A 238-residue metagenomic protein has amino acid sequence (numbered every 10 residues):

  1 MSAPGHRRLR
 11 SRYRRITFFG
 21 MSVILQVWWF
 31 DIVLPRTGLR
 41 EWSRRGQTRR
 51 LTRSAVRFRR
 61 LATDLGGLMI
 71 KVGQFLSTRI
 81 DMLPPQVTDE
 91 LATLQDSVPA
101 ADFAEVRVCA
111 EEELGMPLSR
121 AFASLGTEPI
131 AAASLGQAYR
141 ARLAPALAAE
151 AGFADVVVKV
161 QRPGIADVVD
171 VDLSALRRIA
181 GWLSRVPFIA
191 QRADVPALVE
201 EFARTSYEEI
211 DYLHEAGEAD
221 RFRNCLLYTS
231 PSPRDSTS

Functional and structural regions predicted by a protein language model:
M1-Q137, L147, L173-A197: N-terminal accessory/targeting segments that precede structured cores
A146-A154: Short, solvent-exposed loop/turn segments that connect beta-strands within catalytic domains and beta-strand-rich
D155-V160: Glycine-rich ATP phosphate-binding loop
P163-V186, T205-L226: A conserved alpha-helical element in kinase catalytic cores
Q191-I210: Non-catalytic, low-complexity flexible loops and terminal extensions
Y228-D235: Conserved small/polar residues in nucleotide/adenosyl-binding loops
